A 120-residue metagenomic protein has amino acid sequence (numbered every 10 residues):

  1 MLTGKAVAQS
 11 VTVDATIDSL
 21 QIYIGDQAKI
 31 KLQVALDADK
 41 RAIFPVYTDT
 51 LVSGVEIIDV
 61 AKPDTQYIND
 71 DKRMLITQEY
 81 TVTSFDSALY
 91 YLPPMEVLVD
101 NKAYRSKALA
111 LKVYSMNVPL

Functional and structural regions predicted by a protein language model:
M1-V7: C-terminal segment of classical bacterial N-terminal signal peptides
A8-L120: Surface-exposed interaction/ligand-binding surfaces
